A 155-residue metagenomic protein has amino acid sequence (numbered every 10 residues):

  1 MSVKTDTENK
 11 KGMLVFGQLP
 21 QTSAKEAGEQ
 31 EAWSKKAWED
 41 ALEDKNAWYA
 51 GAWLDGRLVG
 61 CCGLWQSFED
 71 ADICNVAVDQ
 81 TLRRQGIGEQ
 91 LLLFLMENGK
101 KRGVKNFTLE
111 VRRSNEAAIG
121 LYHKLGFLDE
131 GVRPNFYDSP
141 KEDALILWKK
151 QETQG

Functional and structural regions predicted by a protein language model:
S2-T7, K11-T81, L92-N98, R102 (+1 more regions): Acetyl-CoA-dependent GNAT
V3, H123-V132: Conserved acetyl-CoA-binding loop of GNAT-fold acetyltransferases
W65, D79, R83, E110-S114 (+1 more regions): Residue-level recognition of the GNAT/N-acetyltransferase active site
I73, N106-V111: Conserved hydrophobic beta-strand within the GNAT/NAT acetyltransferase core sheet that lines the active-site cleft
L82-R83, H123, K141-L145: ABC family nucleotide-binding domain
R84-E97, E116, G120-K124: Conserved acetyl-CoA-binding loop-helix of GNAT-fold acetyltransferases
E110, L128-A144: Conserved catalytic-core motifs of GNAT/GCN5-like acyltransferases
